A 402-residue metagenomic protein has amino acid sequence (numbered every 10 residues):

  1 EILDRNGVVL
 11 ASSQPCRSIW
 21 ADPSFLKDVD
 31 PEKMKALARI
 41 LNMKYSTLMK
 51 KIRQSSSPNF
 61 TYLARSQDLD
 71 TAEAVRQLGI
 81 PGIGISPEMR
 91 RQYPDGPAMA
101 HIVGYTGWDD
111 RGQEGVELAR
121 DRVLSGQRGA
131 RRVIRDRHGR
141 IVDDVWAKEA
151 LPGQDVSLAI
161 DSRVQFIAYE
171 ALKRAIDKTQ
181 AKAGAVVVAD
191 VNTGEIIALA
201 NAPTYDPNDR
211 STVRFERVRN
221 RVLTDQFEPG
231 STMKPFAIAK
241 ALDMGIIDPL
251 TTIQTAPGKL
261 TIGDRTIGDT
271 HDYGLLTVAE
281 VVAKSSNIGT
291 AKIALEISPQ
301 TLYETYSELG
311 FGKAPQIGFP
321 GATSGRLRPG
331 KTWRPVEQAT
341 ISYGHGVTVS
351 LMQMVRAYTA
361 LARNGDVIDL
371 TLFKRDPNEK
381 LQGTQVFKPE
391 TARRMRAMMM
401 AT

Functional and structural regions predicted by a protein language model:
A11, A21, E32-L41, K51-G153: Small/polar-residue-rich segments within soluble enzyme cores
A11, R135-A147, I160, V186 (+2 more regions): Beta-lactam-recognizing serine transpeptidase/beta-lactamase-like catalytic domain environment
S12-P23, T106, A198-T204: Short beta->alpha transition motifs characteristic of CBS
E32, A36, T47, Y62 (+17 more regions): Extracytoplasmic/secreted proteins, especially bacterial periplasmic and envelope-associated proteins
G79-I80, D110, V164, A171-T193 (+2 more regions): Flexible, solvent-exposed loop/hinge segments and secondary-structure transition points
R128, Q180-A183, Q254: Short, small/polar residue-rich loop motifs at catalytic or cofactor-binding pockets
I141-G184: Conserved, well-ordered alpha-helix/loop/beta-strand core segments that scaffold catalytic motifs
